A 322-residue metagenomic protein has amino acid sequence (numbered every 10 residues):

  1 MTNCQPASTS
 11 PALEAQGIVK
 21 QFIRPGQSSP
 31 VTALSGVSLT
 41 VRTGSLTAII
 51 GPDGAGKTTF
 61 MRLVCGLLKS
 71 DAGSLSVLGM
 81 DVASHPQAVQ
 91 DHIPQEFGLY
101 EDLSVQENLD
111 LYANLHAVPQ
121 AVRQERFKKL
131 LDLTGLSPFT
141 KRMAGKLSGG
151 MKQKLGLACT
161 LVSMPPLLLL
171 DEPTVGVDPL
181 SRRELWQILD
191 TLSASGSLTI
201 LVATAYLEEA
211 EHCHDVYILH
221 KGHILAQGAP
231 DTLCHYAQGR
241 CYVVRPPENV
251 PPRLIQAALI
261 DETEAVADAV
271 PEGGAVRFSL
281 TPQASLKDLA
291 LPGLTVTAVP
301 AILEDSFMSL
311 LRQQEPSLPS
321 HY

Functional and structural regions predicted by a protein language model:
I50-P52: The feature captures the beta-strand-to-loop junction immediately N-terminal to the Walker
C65: Helix-to-loop junction immediately C-terminal to a conserved catalytic motif
G73-V89: Conserved ABC transporter NBD signature motif
D110, N114, A121-F139: Conserved ABC ATPase "signature" region
L168-D171: Catalytic Walker B motif of ABC-type/P-loop ATPase nucleotide-binding domains
